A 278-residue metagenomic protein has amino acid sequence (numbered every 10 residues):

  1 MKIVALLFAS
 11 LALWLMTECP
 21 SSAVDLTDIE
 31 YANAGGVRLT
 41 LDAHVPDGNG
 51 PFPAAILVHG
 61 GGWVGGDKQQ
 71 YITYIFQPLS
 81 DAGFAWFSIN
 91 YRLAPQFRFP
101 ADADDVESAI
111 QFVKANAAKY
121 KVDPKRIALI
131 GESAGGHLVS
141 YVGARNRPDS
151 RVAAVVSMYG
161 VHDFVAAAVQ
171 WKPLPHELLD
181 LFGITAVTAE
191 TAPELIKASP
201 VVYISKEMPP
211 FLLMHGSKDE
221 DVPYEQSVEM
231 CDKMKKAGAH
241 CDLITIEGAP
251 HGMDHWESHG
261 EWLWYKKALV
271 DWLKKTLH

Functional and structural regions predicted by a protein language model:
S22-N49: N-terminal cap/lid segment of alpha/beta-hydrolase-fold proteins
D42, M214, Y224-H278: C-terminal catalytic histidine-bearing segment of alpha/beta-hydrolase fold enzymes
P51-G61: Short beta-strand element of the alpha/beta-hydrolase
G62-Q70, W86, F112: Serine-hydrolase catalytic-loop signature spanning alpha/beta hydrolases and amidase-signature enzymes
Q69-F87: Short amphipathic alpha-helix adjacent to the substrate-entry channel of hydrolases
S108-P173: Primarily recognizes the serine-hydrolase "nucleophile elbow" in alpha/beta-hydrolase and SGNH/GDSL folds
A166-Y203, P209: Mobile cap/lid helix-loop segments that gate and shape the active-site cleft of serine hydrolases
E207, L213-H215, D219: Short beta-strand/loop motif that positions the catalytic acidic residue of the alpha/beta-hydrolase fold
